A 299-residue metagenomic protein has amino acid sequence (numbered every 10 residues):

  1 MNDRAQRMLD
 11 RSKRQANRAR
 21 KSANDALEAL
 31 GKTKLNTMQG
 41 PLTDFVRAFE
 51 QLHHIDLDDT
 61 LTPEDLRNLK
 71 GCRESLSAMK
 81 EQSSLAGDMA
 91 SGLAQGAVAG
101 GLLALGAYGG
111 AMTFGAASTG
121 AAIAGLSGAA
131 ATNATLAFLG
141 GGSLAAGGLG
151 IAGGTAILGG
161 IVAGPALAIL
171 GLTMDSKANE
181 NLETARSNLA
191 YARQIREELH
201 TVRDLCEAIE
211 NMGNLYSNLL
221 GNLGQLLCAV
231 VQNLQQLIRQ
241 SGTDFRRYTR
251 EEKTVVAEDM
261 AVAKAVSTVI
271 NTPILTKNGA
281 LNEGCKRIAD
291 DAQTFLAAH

Functional and structural regions predicted by a protein language model:
N2, M8-V46, L52, G154-N278: Amphipathic, membrane-inserting segments
Q6, D10, D25, R47 (+6 more regions): Polar/charged alpha-helical tracts
R11, G110, F114, A298: Conserved aromatic-histidine-acidic binding/catalytic patches
N17, Q39, K80, S84 (+9 more regions): Low-complexity, intrinsically disordered regions enriched in charged/polar residues
L30-G96: Long, charged all-alpha helical bundle/coiled-coil segments in cytosolic proteins
M79-G109, G125-L126, L139, T268-H299: Cytosol-/stroma-facing membrane-proximal "stalk/adaptor" domains immediately downstream of transmembrane anchors
M89-K177: Small-residue-rich hydrophobic membrane-insertion segments
